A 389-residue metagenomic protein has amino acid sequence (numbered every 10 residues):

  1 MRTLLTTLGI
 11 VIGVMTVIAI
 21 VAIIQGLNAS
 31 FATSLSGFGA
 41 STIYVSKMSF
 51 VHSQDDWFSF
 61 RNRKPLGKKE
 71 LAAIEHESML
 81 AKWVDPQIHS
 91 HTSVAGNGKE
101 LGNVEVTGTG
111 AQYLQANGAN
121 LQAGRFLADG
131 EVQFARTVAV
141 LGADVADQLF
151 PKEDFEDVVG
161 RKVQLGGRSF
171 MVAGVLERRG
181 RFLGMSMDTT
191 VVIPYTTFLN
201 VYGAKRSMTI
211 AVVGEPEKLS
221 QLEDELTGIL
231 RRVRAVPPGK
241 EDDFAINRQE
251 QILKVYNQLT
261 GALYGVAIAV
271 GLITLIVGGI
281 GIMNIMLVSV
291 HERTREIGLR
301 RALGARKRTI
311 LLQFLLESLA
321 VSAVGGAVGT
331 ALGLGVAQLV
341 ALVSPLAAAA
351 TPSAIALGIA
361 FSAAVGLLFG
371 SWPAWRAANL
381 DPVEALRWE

Functional and structural regions predicted by a protein language model:
M1-I12, T16-I24, G265-A341, P345 (+3 more regions): Transmembrane alpha-helical interface segments in multi-pass membrane proteins
Q25-E105, Q112-Q115, D147-Q148, L199-N200 (+1 more regions): Hydrophobic, regular-secondary-structure patches
L27, V45, I74, L114 (+12 more regions): Generic structural signal for small/hydrophobic residues in well-ordered secondary structure, especially within
A29, D147-Q148, L334, Q338 (+2 more regions): Transmembrane helix-loop junction
M79-W83, R206, P382: Glycine-centered tight turns that cap/initiate beta-strands
T107, A111-E131, A135-G239: Mid-to-C-terminal secondary-structure elements that act as membrane-proximal/extracytoplasmic interface segments
E223-L226, P237-G271: Peri-transmembrane interface segments
A374-E389: Short cytosolic juxtamembrane segments of multi-pass membrane proteins
